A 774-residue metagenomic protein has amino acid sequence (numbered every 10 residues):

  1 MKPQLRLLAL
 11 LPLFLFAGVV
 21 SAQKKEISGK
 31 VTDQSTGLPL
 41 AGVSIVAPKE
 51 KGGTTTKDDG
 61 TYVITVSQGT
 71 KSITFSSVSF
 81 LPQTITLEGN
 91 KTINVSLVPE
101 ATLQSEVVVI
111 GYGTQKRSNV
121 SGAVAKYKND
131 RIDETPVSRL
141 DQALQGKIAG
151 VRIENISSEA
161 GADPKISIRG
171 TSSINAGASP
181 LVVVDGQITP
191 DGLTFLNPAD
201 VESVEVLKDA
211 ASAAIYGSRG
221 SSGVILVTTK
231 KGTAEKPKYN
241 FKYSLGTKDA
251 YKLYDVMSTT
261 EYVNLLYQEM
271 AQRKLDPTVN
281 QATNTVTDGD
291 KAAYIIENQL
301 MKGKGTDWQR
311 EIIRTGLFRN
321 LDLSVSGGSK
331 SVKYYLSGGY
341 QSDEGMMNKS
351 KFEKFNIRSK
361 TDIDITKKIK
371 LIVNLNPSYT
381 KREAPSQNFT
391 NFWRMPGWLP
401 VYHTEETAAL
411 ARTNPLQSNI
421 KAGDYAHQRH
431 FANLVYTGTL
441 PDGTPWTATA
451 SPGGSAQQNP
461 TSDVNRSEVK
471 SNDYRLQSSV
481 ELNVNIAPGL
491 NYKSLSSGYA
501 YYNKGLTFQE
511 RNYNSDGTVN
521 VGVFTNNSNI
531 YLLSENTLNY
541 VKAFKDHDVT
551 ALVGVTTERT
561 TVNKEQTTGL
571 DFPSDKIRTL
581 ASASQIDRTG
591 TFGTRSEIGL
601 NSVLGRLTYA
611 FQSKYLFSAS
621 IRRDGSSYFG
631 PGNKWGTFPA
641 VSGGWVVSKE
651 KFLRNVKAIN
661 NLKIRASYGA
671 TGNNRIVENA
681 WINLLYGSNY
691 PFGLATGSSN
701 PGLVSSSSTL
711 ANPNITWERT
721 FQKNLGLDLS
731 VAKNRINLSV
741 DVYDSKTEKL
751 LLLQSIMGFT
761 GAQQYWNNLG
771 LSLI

Functional and structural regions predicted by a protein language model:
M1-R358, I363-T366, K370-S378, T461 (+5 more regions): Short, small/polar-rich motifs associated with maturation and membrane association, primarily at protein termini
I132-V137, A178-S179, K354-F355, K360-I369 (+3 more regions): Extracellular/periplasmic, surface-exposed regions of secreted and cell-surface proteins
L144, A149, P396-G397, P488 (+1 more regions): Proline-centered flexible-loop/turn and helix-kink motifs
A160, P385-F392, R511-N512, L653-I659: Short, glycine/acidic-rich hinge or "gate" loops at secondary-structure transitions that mediate conformational
Y254, T259-D288, S378-A448, R559-K576 (+2 more regions): A surface-exposed, glycine/aromatic-enriched loop/edge motif typical of exported proteins
N514-G517: Intrinsically disordered, compositionally biased low-complexity regions
